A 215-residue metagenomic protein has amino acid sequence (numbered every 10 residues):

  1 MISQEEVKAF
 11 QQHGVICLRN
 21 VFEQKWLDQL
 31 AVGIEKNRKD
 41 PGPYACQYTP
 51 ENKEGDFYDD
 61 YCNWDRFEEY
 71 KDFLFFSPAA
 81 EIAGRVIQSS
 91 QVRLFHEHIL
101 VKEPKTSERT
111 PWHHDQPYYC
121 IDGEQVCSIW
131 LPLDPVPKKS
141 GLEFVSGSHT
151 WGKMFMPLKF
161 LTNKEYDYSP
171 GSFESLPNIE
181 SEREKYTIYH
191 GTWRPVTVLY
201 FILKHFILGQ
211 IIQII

Functional and structural regions predicted by a protein language model:
M1-Q12, R19-W112, Y118-C120: Non-heme Fe(II)-dependent double-stranded beta-helix
D40-N52, P157-F160, V198-I215: Non-heme Fe(II)/2-oxoglutarate
F67-D72, R183-Y189, G209-Q210: Active-site rim elements
A79, S89, P104-S107, P135-K138 (+3 more regions): Short, charged/polar surface micro-motifs in flexible loops or helix N-caps
I87, H114-V126, Y186-T187, W193 (+1 more regions): A short beta-loop-beta micro-motif enriched in histidine and acidic residues
H98, H114, L131-P135, F144-S146: Short, structured patches in soluble enzyme cores that scaffold and shape functional sites
C120-P137, T192-W193, Y200: Short, conserved beta-strand element in jelly-roll/cupin
K138-H205: Double-stranded beta-helix
